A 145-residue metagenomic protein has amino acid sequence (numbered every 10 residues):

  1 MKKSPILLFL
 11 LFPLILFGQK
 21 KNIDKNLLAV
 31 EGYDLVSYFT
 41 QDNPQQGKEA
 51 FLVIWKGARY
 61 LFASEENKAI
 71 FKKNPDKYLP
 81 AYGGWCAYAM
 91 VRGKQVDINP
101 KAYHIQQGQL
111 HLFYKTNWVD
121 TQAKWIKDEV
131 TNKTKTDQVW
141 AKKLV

Functional and structural regions predicted by a protein language model:
M1-K21: Bacterial Sec-dependent N-terminal signal peptides
P13-F17, K68, Q122: A generic alpha-helix preference that emphasizes hydrophobic side chains
Q19-K56, K77-V145: Intrinsically disordered, low-complexity terminal tails and linkers in eukaryotic proteins, enriched in charged/polar
A58-R59, E66-A69, V119-T121: Primarily extracytoplasmic ectodomains and periplasmic/lumenal surface modules that are beta-strand-rich
F62, N67-P80: Mature extracytoplasmic domains of secretory-pathway proteins
